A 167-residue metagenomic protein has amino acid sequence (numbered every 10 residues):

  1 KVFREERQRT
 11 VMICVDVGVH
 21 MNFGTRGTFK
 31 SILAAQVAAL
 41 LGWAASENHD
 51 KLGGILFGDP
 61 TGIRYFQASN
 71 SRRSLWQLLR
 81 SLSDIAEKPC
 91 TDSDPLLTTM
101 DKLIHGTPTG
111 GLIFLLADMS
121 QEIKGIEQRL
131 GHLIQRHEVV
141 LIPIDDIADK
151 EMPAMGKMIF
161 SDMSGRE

Functional and structural regions predicted by a protein language model:
K1-A39, W43-E167: Exposed, interaction-prone extracellular/peripheral surfaces
